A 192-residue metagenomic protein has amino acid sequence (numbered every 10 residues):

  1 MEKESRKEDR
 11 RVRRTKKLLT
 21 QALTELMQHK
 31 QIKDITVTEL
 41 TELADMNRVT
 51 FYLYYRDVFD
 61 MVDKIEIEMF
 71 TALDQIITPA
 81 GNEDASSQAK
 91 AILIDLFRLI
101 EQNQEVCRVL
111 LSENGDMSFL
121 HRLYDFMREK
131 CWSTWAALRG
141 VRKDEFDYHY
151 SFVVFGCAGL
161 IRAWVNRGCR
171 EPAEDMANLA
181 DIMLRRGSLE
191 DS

Functional and structural regions predicted by a protein language model:
M1-K30: Basic, helix-initiating cap at the start of DNA-binding domains
E2, F155, A163-S192: C-terminal peripheral helix-coil segments that are non-catalytic and often amphipathic
L26-D60: Helix-turn-helix
T36-V37, I65-D74: Short, basic, alpha-helical segments at the C-terminal edge of helix-turn-helix-like DNA-binding modules
I77-V106: Hydrophobic alpha-helical connector segments
A91, N114-R139, D147-F155: Amphipathic alpha-helical packing segments from all-alpha helical-bundle domains
F97-Y124: Amphipathic alpha-helical segments used for helix-helix packing
